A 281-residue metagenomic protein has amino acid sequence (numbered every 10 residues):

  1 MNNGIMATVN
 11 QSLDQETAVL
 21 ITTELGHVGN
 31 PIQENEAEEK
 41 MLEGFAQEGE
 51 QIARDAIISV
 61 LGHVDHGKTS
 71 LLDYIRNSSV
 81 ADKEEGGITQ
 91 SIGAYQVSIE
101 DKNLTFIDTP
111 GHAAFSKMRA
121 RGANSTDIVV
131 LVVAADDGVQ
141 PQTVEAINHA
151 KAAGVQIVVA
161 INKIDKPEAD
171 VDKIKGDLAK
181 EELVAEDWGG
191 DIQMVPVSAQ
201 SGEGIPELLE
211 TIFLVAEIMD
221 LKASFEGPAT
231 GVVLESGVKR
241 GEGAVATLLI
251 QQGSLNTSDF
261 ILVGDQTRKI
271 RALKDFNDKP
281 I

Functional and structural regions predicted by a protein language model:
N3-E38: Charged, amphipathic alpha-helical linker segments immediately N-terminal to NTP-binding catalytic cores
V9, V19, G29, Q51-I281: P-loop/Walker A NTP-binding module and the surrounding RecA-like catalytic core of P-loop NTPases
K40-Q51: Pre-Walker A adenine-sensing motif
